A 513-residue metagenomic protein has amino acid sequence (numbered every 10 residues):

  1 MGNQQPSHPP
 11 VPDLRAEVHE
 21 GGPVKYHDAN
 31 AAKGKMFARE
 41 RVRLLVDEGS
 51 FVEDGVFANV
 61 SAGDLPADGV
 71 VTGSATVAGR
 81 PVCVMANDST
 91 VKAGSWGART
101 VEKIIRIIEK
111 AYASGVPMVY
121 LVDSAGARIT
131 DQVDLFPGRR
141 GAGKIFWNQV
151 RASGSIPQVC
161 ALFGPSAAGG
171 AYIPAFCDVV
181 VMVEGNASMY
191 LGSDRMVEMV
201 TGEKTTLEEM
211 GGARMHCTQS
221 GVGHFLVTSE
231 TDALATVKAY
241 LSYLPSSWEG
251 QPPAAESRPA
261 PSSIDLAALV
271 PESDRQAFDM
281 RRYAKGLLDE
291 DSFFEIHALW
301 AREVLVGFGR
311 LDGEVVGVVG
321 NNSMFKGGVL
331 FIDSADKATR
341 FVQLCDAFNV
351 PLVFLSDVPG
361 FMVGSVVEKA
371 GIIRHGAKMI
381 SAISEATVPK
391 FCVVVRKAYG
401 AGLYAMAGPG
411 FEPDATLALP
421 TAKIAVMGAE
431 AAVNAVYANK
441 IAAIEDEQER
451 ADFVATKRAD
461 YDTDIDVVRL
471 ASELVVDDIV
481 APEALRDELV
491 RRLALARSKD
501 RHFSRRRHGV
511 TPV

Functional and structural regions predicted by a protein language model:
M1-V513: Ligand-binding clefts of soluble mixed alpha/beta catalytic domains
